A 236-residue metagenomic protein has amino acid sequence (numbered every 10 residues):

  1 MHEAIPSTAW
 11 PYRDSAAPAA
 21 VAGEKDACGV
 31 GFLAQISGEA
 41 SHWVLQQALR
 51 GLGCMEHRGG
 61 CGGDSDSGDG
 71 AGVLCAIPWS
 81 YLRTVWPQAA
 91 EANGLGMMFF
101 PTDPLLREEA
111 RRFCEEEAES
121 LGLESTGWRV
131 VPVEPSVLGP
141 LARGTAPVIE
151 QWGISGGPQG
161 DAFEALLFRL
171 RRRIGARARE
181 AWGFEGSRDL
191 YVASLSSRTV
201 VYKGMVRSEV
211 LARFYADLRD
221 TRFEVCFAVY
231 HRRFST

Functional and structural regions predicted by a protein language model:
H2-T236: N-terminal segments that mediate ammonia production and transfer in glutamine-dependent amidotransferase systems
